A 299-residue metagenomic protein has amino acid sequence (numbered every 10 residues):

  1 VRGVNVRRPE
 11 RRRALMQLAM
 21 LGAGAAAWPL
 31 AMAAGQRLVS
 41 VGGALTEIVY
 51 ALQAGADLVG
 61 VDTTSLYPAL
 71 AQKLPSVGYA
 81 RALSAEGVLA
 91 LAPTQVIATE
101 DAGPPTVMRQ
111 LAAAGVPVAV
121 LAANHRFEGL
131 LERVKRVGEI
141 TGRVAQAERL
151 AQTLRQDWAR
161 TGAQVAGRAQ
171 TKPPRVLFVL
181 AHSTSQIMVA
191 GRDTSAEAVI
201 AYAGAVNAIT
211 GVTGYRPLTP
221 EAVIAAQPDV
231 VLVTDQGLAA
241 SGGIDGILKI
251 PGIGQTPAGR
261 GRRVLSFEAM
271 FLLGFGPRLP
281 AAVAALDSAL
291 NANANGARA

Functional and structural regions predicted by a protein language model:
V1-R13, Q17-W28, M32: N-terminal secretory signal peptides
Q36-P105, I253: A short, structured surface patch at a secondary-structure boundary
R37, Q95, T106-T184, N207-G211 (+1 more regions): Extracytoplasmic substrate-binding proteins
G42, E100-D101, A123, V212-Y215 (+2 more regions): Short secondary-structure boundary segments
T46-A51, L66-L70, T184-V189, L232-V233 (+2 more regions): Short, solvent-exposed loop/turn elements at domain surfaces
A85-A92, T219-Q227: Short helices/loops that flank or line small-molecule/ion binding pockets
P104-A113, L232-L248: A ligand-binding cleft/hinge motif common to bilobed small-molecule-binding domains
A190-Y215, D235: His/Asp/Glu-enriched short active-site or ligand-binding loop at hydrolase and phosphoryl-transfer sites
